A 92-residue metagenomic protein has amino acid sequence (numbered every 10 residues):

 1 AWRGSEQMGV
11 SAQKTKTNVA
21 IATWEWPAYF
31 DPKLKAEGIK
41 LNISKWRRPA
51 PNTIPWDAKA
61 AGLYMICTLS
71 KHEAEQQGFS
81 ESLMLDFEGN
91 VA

Functional and structural regions predicted by a protein language model:
S5-A92: Helix-start/capping segments and mature chain N-termini
